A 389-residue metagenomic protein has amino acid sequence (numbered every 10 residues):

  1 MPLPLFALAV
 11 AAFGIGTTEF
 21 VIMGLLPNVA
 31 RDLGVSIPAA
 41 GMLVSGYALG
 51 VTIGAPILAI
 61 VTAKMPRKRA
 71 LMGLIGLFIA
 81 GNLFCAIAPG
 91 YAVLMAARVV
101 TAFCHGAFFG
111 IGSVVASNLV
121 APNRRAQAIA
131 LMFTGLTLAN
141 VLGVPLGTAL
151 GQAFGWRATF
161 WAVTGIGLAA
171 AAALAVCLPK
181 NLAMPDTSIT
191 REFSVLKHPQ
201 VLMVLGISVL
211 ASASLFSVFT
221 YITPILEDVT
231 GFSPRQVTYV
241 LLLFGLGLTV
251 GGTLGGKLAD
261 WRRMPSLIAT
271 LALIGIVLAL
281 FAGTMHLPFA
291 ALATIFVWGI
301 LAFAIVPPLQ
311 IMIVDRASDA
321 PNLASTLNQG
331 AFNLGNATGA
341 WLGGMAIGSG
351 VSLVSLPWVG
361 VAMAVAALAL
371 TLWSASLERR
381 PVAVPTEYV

Functional and structural regions predicted by a protein language model:
G34, P66, I87-V93, G231 (+1 more regions): Helix-breaking motifs and short loop linkers at transmembrane-helix boundaries and internal kinks in secondary membrane
I53-A92: Conserved MFS/SLC helix-loop-helix module at the cytosolic interface between two early adjacent transmembrane helices
A55-P66, G251-R263, I347-G348: Helix-to-loop junctions at the C-terminal end of transmembrane segments in multipass secondary transporters
L77-F84, A92-T101, F289-V297: Paired small-residue
V93, A121-P179, Y221, I225: Helix-loop-helix hairpin linking two adjacent transmembrane segments in secondary transporters
A97-G135: Cytoplasmic helix-loop-helix junction between adjacent transmembrane helices in 12-TM secondary transporters
F108-V120, A304-A317: Intracellular juxtamembrane helix-capping segments at the cytosolic ends of symmetry-related transmembrane helices
P265-L309: C-terminal transmembrane helical hairpin of 12-TM major facilitator-type secondary transporters
